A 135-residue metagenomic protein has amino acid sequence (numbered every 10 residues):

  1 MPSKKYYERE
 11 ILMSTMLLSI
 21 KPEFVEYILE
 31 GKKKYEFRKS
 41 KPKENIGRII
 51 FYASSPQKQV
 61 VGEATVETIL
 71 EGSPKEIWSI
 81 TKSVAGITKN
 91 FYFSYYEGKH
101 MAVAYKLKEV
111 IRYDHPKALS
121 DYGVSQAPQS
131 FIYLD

Functional and structural regions predicted by a protein language model:
P2-N45, K58-V61, I69-D135: Contiguous surface segments at macromolecular interaction interfaces
G47-S54: Short conserved beta-strand and strand-loop elements enriched in small hydrophobics with frequent Asp/Gly
